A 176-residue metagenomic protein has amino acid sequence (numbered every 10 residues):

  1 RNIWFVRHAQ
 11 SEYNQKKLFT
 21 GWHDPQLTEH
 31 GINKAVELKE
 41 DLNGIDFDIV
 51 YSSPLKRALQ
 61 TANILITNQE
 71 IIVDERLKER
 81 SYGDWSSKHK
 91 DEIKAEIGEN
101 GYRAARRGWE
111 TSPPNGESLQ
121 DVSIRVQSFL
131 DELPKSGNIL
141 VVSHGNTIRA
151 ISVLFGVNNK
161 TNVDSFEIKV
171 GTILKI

Functional and structural regions predicted by a protein language model:
I3, K135-N146: Generic beta-sheet signal
V6, Q10-I72, E96: Active-site-proximal alpha-helix that buttresses catalytic centers in soluble enzyme cores
E12, R57-L59, E79-R80, T147-R149: Short, active-site-adjacent cap segments at secondary-structure transitions
N43-D46, L133-G137: Glycine-rich phosphate-binding loop signature in dinucleotide/nucleotide-binding domains
S52-S53, I124, V142-S143: Short beta-strand scaffold positions
L65-R125, E167, K175: Phosphate-handling substructures
G145-I151, T172: GST superfamily/GST-like fold recognition
N158-I176: Domain-level recognition of soluble alpha/beta enzyme cores, biased toward histidine phosphatases/phosphomutases
